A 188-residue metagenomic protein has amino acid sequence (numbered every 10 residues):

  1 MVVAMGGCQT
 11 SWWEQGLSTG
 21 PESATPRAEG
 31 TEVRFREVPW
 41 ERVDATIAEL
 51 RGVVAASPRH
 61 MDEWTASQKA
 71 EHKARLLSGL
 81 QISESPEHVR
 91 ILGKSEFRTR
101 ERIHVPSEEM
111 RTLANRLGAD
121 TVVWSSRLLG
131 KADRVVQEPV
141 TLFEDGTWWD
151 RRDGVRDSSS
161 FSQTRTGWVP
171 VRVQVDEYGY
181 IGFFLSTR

Functional and structural regions predicted by a protein language model:
M1-V2, G154: Detector for intrinsically disordered, low-structure N-terminal pre-sequences
V3-G7: C-terminal motif of bacterial Sec signal peptides marking the signal peptidase cleavage site
C8-T121, S125-R188: Polar low-complexity intrinsically disordered regions
